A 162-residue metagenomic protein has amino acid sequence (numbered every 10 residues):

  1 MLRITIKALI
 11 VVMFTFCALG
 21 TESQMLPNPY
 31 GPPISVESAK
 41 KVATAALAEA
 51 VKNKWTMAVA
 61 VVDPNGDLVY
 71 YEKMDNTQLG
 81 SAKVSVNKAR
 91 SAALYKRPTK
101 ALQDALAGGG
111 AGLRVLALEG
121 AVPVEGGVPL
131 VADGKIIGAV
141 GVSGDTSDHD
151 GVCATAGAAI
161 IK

Functional and structural regions predicted by a protein language model:
M1-K7: Positively charged n-region of N-terminal signal peptides that target proteins for export
K7-G20: Bacterial N-terminal signal peptides
E22-K162: Flexible, solvent-exposed loop/hinge segments and secondary-structure transition points
